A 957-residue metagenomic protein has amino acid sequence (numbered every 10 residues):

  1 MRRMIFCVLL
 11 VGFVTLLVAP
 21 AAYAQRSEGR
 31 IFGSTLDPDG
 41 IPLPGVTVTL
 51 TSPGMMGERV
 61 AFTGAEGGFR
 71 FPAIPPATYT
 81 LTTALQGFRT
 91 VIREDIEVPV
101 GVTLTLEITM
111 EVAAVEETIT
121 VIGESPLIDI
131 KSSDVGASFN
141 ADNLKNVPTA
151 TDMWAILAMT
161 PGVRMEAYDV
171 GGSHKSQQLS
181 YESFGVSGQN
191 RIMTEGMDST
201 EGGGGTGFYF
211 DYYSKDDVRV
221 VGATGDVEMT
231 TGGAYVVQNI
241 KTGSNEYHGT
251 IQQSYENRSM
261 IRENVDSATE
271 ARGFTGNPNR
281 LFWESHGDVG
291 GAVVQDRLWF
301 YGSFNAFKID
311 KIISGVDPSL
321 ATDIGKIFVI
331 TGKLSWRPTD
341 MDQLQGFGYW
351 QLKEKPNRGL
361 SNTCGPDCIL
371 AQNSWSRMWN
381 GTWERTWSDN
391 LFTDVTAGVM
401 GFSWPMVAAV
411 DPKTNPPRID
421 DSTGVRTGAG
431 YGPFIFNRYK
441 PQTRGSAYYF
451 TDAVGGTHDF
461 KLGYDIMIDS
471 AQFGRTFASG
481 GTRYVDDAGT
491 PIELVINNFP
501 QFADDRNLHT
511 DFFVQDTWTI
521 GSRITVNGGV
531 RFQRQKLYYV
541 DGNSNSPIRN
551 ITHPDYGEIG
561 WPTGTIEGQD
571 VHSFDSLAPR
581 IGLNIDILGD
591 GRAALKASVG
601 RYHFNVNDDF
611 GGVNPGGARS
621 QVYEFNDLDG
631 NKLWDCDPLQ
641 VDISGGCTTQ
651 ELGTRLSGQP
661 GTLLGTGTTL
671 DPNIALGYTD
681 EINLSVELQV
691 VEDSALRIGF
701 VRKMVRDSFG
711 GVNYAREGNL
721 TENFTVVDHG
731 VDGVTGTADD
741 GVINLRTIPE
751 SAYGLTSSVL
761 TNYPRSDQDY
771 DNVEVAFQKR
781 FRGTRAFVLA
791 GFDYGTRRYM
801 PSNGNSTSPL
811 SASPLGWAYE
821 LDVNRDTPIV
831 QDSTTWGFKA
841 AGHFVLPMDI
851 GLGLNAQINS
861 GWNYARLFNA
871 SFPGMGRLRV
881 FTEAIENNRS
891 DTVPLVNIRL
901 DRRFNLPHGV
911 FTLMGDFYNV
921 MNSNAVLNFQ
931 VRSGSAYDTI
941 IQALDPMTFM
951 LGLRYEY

Functional and structural regions predicted by a protein language model:
F6-L10, V14-L16, P20-D142: Periplasm-facing N-terminal accessory domains of Gram-negative outer-membrane beta-barrel systems
F88-E107, E111-T242, I261, A268-F274 (+4 more regions): Periplasmic N-terminal accessory/gating domains of Gram-negative outer-membrane beta-barrel systems
G123, I251-N257, G302-A306, G346-W350 (+11 more regions): Transmembrane beta-barrel strands of outer-membrane/channel proteins
E166, V540-A578, G582-T761, M875-G876 (+2 more regions): Solvent-exposed loop/turn elements at secondary-structure boundaries
H248, N277-E354, A371-D394, G398 (+2 more regions): Transmembrane beta-barrel wall of Gram-negative outer-membrane proteins
K326, D340-Q515, H553-Y556, G560-T563 (+4 more regions): Replace "related TpsB outer-membrane translocases also match" with "some related outer-membrane beta-barrels such as
N605, D693, R706-D707, G711 (+5 more regions): C-terminal beta-signal and adjacent terminal beta-strands/loops of Gram-negative outer-membrane beta-barrel proteins
R697-R866: Gram-negative outer-membrane beta-barrel transporters
